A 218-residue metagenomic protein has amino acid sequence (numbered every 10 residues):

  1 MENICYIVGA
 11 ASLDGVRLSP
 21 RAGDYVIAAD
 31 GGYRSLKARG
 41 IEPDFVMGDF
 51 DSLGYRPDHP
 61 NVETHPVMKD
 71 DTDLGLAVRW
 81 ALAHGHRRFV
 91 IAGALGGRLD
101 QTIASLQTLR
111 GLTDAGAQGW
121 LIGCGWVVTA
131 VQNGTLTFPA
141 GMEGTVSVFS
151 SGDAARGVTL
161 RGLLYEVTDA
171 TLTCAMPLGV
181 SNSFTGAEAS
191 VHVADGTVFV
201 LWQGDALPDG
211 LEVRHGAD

Functional and structural regions predicted by a protein language model:
M1-R56: N-terminal beta-strand-loop-alpha-helix module at the start of alpha/beta ligand-binding or catalytic domains
V8, I27-A29, G48, E63 (+2 more regions): General beta-strand structural signal in soluble alpha/beta enzymes
V62-H84: Short phosphate-binding loop-to-helix
R79, A83, R87-R88, G93 (+1 more regions): Active-site/ligand-binding-proximal alpha/beta "capping" segment
L99-R110: Short Gly/Thr/Asp-enriched flexible loops that form oxyanion-binding sites at enzyme active sites
R110-G141, F149: Class I SAM-dependent methyltransferase SAM-binding "motif I" and its flanking Rossmann-like core
V131-D218: Long, charged alpha-helical interface segments
